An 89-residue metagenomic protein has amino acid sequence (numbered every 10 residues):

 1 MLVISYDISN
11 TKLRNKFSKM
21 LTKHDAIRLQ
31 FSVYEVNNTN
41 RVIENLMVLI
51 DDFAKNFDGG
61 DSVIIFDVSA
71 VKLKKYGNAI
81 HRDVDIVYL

Functional and structural regions predicted by a protein language model:
M1-N10, L46, I65-K72, I80: Generic hydrophobic segment detector
M1-R41: Extended, hydrophobic alpha-helical segments
K16, E44, K75: Short acidic, gly/pro-rich beta-turn/loop elements at beta-sheet edges and active-site/ligand-binding grooves
M20-K23, I50, N78: Generic hydrophobic alpha-helical membrane-segment signal
R28, L46, D51, D85-Y88: Juxtamembrane helix-loop transition sites at the ends of transmembrane segments in multi-pass membrane proteins
V36-G60: Short, intrinsically disordered low-complexity segments
A54-L89: C-terminal structural segments of small proteins and small subunits
